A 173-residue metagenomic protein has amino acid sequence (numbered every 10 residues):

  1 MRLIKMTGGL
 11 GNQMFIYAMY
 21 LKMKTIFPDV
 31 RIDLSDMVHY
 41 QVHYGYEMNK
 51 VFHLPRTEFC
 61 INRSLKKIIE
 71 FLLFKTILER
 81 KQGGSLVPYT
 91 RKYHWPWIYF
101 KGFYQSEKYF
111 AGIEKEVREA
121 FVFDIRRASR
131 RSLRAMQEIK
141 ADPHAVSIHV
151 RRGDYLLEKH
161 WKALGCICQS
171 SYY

Functional and structural regions predicted by a protein language model:
M1-L3: Extreme N-terminal starter segment of soluble prokaryotic enzymes
K5-F15, H39: A short, glycine/small-residue-rich beta-strand->loop->alpha-helix junction that serves as a flexible
K5-T7, L34-S35, H149-V150: Short His-Asn-centered micro-motif
F15-M23: Short amphipathic alpha-helix
M23, S35-M37, M48-N49: Short, surface-exposed polybasic/aromatic micro-patch for ligand or macromolecular engagement
T25-V30, L54-T57: Structural alpha-beta junctions
D29-Y40: A short beta-strand-loop structural module common to alpha/beta enzyme folds
H43-Y173: Secretory-pathway luminal glycosyltransferase catalytic domains
